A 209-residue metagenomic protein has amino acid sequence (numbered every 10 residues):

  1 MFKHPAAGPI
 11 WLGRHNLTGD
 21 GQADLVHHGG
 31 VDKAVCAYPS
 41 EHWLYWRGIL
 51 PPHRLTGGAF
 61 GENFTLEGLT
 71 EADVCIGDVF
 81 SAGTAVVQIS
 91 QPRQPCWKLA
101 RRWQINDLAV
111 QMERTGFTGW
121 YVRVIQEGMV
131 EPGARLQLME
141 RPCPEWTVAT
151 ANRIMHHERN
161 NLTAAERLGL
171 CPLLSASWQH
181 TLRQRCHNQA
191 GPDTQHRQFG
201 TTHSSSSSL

Functional and structural regions predicted by a protein language model:
M1-R101, D107-L108, E140-L209: Electropositive, beta-rich accessory/interaction domains or terminal extensions that provide binding surfaces
G8, T118-W120, P132-A134: A short pocket-lining beta-strand/turn micro-motif at the edge of beta-sheets
G77, E127, P132-G133: Loop/turn positions that initiate beta-strands
N106-Q126: A mid-sequence, solvent-exposed acidic-amphipathic segment
R135-M139: Short hydrophobic beta/alpha edge segments that flank linear recognition/processing sites
